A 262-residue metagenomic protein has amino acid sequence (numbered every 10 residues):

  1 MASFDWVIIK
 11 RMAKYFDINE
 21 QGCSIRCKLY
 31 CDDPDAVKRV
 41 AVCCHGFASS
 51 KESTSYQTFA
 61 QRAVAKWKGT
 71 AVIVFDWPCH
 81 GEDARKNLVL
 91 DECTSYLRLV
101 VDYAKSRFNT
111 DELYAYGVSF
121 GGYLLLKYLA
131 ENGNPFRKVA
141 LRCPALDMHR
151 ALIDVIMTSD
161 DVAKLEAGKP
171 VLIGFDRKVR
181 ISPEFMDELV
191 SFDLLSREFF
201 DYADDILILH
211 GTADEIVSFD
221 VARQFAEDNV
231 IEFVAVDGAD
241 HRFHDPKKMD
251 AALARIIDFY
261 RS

Functional and structural regions predicted by a protein language model:
F4-P34: N-terminal cap/lid segment of alpha/beta-hydrolase-fold proteins
I25, L88, P135-Q224, D228-A235 (+1 more regions): The alpha/beta-hydrolase serine catalytic core
D33-W77: Short, surface-exposed "cap/lid" segments of acyl-processing enzymes
C43-F47, S119, G211: Glycine-rich His-Gly loop
F47, D76-G81, A145, A239-D240: Short beta-to-alpha linker loops that shape the active-site pocket of alpha/beta-hydrolase fold enzymes
P78-F108: Catalytic nucleophile-loop/oxyanion-hole region of alpha/beta-hydrolase and closely related hydrolase-like folds
A115-G117, R142: Short beta-strand immediately N-terminal to the catalytic nucleophile in serine-hydrolase-like folds
G117-G121, L125: Gly/Ala-rich beta-loop-alpha elbow adjacent to hydrolase catalytic centers
